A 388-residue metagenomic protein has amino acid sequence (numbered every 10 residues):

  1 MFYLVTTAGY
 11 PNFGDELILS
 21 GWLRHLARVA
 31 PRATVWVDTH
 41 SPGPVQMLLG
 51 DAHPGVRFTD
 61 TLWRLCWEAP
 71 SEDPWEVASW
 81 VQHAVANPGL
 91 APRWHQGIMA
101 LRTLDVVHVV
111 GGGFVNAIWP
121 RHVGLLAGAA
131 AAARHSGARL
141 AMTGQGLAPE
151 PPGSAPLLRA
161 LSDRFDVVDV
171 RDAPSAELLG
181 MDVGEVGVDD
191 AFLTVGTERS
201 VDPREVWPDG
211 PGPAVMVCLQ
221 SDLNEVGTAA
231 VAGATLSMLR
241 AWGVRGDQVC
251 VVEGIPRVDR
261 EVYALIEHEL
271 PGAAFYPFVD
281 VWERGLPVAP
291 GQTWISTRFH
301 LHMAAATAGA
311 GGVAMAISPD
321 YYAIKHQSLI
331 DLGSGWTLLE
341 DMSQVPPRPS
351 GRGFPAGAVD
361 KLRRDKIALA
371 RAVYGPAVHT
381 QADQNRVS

Functional and structural regions predicted by a protein language model:
M1-S388: Active-site anion-handling motifs in enzyme catalytic cores
